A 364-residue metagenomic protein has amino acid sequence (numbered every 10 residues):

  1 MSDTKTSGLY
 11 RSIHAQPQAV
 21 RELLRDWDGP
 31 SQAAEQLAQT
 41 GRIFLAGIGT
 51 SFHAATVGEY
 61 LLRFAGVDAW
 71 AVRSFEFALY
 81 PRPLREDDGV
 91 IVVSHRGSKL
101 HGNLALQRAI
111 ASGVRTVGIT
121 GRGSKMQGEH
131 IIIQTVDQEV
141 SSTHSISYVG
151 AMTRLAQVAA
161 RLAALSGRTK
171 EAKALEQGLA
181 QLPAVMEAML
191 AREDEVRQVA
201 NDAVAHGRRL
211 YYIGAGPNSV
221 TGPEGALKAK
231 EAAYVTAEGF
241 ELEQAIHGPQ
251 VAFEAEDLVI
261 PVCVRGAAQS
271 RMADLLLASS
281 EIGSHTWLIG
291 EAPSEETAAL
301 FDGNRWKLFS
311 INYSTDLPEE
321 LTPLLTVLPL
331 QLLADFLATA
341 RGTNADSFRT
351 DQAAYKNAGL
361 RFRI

Functional and structural regions predicted by a protein language model:
T4-R42, I132-L258, A268, R341-I364: Active-site phosphate/pyrophosphate-binding segments
V20, F75, E319-E320: Short N-terminal signal/transit or membrane-insertion segments and the immediately adjacent low-complexity/disordered
W27-G29, E35-L182, A215, L258 (+2 more regions): Glycine-rich phosphate-binding loops that contact phosphosugars or nucleotide phosphates
A46, G214-P217, L321, L325: Alpha-helical transmembrane segments of integral membrane proteins, emphasizing hydrophobic/aromatic residues
N312-I364: Peripheral docking tails and interdomain loops at the edges of cofactor- or intermediate-handling domains
